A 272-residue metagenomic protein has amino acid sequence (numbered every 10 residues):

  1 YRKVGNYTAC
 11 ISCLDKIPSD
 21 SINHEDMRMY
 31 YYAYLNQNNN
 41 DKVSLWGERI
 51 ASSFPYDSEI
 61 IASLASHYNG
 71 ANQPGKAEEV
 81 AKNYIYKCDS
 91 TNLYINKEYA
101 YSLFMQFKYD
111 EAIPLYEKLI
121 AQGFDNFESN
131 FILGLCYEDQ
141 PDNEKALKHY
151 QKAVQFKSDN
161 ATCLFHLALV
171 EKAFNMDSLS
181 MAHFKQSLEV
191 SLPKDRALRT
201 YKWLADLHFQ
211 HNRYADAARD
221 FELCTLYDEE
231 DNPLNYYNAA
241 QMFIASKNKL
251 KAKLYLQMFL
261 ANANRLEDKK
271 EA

Functional and structural regions predicted by a protein language model:
K3, N36, G70-A71, M105-Q106 (+4 more regions): Register position in tetratricopeptide repeats
S19, K185-E189, I244, K249-E267: TPR/TPR-like (Sel1-like) alpha-helical repeat modules
S19-D20, S53, K87-C88, Q122 (+4 more regions): Structural marker of alpha-solenoid helical repeat scaffolds
E25, E59, L93-Y94, E128 (+4 more regions): Start-of-helix register in tetratricopeptide repeats
M29, S63, E98, I132 (+3 more regions): Canonical tetratricopeptide repeat
